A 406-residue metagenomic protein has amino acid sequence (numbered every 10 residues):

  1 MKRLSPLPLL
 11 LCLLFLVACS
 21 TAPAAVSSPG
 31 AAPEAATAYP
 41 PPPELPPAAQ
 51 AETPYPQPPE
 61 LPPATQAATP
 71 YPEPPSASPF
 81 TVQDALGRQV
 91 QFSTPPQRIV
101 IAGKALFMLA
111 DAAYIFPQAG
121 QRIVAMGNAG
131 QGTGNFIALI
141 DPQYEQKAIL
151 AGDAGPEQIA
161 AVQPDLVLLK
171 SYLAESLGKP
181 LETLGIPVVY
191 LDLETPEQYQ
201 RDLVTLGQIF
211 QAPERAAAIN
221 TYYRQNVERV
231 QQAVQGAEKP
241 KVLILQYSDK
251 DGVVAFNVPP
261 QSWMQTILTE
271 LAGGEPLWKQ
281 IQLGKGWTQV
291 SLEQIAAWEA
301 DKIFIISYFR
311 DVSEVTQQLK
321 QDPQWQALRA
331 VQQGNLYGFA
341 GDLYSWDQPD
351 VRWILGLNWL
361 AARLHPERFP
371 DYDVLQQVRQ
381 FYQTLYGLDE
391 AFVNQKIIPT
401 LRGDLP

Functional and structural regions predicted by a protein language model:
R3-P6, A18-D111, E214-Y247, F369-P406: Bacterial Sec-exported substrate-binding components of ABC uptake systems
P79, S176-V254, W278, W287-Q289 (+2 more regions): Extracytoplasmic substrate-binding proteins
G87, E145-E157, E194, Q282-L292: Short helix-initiation/N-cap motifs at beta->coil->alpha
V90-F92, F107-A113, Q131-I137, K250-A255 (+1 more regions): Short, solvent-exposed loop/turn elements at domain surfaces
V100-A102, V124-G127, L150, L166-K170 (+5 more regions): Structural recognition of the beta-strand scaffold that forms the well-ordered cores of secreted hydrolase catalytic
I101-A160, L166-Y172, L277: A short, structured surface patch at a secondary-structure boundary
G155-Q163, L184, Q289-E299: Short helices/loops that flank or line small-molecule/ion binding pockets
F256-G286: Alpha-helical, coiled-coil/dimerization segments enriched in small aliphatic residues
